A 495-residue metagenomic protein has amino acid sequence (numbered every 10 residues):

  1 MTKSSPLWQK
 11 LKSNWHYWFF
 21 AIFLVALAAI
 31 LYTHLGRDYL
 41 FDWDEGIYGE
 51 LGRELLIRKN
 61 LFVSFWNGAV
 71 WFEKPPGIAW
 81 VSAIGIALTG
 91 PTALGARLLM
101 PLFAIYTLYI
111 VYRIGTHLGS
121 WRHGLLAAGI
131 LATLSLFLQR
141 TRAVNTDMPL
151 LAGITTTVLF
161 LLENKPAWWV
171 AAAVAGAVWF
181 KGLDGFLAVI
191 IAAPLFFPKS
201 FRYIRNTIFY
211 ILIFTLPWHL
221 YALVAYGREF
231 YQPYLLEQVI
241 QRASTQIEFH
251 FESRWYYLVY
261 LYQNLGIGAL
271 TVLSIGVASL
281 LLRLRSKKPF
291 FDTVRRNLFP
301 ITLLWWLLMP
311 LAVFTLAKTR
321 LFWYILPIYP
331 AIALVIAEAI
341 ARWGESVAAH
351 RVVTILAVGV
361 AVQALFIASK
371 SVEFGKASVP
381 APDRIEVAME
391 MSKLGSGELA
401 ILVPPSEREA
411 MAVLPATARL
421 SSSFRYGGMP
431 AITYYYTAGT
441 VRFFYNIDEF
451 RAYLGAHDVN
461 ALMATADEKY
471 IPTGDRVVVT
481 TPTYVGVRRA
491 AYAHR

Functional and structural regions predicted by a protein language model:
Y17-F23, V111-T133: Transmembrane-helix signature of polytopic, membrane-embedded enzymes that assemble or transfer cell-envelope glycans
E50, A172, F180, G185-F299 (+1 more regions): Transmembrane-lumen/periplasm boundary regions of multi-pass, lipid-linked membrane glycan transferases
L98-L118: Transmembrane-helix motifs of polytopic, lipid-linked glycan transferases
M100, L136-D147, L321: Short acidic/glycine- and proline-prone juxtamembrane loop motifs at membrane-interface regions of multi-pass membrane
L108-I110, I130, Q139, P149-P166 (+2 more regions): Specific aromatic-rich, kink-prone transmembrane helix
T116-L118, R122, I154-W169, A177 (+1 more regions): Membrane-interface transmembrane helices that cradle and orient dolichyl/undecaprenyl
V189, Q363, K370-H494: Short periplasmic/luminal acceptor-recognition loop of GT-C membrane glycosyltransferases, typified by
A341-K370: Signature aromatic-anchored transmembrane alpha helix within multi-pass, membrane-resident enzymes that catalyze glycan
